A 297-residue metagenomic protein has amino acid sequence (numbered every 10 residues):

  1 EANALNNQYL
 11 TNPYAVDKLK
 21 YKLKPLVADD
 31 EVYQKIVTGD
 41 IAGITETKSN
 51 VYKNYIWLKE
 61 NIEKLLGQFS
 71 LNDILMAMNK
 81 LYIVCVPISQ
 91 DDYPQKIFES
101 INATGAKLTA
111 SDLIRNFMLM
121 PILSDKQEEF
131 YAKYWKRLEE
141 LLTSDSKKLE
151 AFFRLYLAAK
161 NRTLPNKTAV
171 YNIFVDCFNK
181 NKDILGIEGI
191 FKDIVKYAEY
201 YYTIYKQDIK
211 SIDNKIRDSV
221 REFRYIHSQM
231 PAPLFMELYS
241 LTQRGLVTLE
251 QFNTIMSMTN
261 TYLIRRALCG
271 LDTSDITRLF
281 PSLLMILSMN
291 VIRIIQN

Functional and structural regions predicted by a protein language model:
E1, N297: A sequence-level detector for short glycine-anchored, His/Arg-bearing signature motifs that mark catalytic or binding
A2-A169, T273, F280: Glycine- and hydrophobic-rich flexible loops that cap the catalytic core of alpha/beta enzyme folds
Y82, A110-Q296: A cross-family structural signal marking well-folded subdomains
